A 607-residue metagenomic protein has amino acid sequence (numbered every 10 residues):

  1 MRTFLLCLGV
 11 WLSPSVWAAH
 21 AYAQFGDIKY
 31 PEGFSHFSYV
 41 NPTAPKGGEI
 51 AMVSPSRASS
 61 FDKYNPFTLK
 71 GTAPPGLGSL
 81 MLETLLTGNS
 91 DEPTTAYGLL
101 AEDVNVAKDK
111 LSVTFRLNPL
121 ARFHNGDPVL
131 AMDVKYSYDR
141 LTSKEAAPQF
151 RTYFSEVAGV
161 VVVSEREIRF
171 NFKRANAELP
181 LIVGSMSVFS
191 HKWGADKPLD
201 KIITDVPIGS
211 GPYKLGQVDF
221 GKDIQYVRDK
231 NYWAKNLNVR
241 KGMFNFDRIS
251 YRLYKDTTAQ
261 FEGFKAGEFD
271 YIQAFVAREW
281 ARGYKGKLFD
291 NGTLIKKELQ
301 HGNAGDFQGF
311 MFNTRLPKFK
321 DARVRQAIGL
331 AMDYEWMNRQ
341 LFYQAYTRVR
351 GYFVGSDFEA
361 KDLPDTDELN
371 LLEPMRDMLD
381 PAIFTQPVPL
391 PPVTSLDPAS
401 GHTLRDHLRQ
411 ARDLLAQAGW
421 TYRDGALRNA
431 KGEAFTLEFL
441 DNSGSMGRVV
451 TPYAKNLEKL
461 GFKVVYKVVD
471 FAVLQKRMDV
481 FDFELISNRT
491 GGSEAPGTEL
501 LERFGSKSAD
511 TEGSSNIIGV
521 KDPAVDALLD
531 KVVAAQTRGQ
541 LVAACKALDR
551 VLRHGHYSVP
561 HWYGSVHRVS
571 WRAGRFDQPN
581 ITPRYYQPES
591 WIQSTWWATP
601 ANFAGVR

Functional and structural regions predicted by a protein language model:
A18-K108, D139, I208: N-terminal lobe/hinge region of extracytoplasmic solute-binding protein
A21, S54, D219-I224, R228 (+4 more regions): Detector for C-terminal structural segments
V40-P45, F67-G76, D103-A147, V163 (+4 more regions): Aromatic- and charge-enriched surface segment that lines or borders ligand/interaction sites
G71, L77-T94, G184-S250, K255-A259 (+3 more regions): Gly/Pro-rich hinge or "lid" segments in bacterial periplasmic/extracellular proteins
G98-K108, H124, V129, Y153 (+5 more regions): Aromatic-rich, solvent-exposed beta-strand/loop patch
R116, F150-A195, S210-D219, P364-D377 (+2 more regions): Surface-exposed binding/hinge segments that line and control ligand-binding clefts or catalytic entry sites
N118, K201, A234-Y284, Q326 (+4 more regions): Ligand-site clamp/hinge motif
G159-V162, G216-V227, R252-L316, R323-A327 (+2 more regions): Extracellular/periplasmic solute-recognition and catalytic clefts
